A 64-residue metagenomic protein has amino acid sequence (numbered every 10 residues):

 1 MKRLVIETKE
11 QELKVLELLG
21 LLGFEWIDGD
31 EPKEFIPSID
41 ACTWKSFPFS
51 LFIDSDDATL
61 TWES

Functional and structural regions predicted by a protein language model:
M1-S64: Structural boundary micro-motifs
